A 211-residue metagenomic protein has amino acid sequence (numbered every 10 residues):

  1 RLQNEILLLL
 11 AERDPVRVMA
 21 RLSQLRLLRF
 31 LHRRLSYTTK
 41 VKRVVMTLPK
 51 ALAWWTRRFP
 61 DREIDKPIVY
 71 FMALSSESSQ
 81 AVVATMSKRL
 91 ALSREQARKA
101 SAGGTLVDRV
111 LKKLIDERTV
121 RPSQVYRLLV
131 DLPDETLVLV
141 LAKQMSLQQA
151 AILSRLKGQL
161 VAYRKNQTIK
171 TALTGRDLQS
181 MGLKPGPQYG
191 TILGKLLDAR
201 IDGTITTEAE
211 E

Functional and structural regions predicted by a protein language model:
R1-Q148, L153: Conserved, hydrophobic alpha-helical core segments of structured domains
L139-E211: Charged substrate- and nucleic-acid-binding regions of tRNA-handling and nucleotidyl-transfer enzymes, centered on
